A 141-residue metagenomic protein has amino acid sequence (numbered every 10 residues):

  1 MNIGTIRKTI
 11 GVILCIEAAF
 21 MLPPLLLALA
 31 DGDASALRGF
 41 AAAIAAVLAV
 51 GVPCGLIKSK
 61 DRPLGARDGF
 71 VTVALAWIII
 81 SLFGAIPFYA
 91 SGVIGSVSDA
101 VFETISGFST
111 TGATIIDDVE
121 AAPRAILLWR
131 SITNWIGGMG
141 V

Functional and structural regions predicted by a protein language model:
M1-V141: Membrane-proximal intracellular helices of multi-pass ion channels
